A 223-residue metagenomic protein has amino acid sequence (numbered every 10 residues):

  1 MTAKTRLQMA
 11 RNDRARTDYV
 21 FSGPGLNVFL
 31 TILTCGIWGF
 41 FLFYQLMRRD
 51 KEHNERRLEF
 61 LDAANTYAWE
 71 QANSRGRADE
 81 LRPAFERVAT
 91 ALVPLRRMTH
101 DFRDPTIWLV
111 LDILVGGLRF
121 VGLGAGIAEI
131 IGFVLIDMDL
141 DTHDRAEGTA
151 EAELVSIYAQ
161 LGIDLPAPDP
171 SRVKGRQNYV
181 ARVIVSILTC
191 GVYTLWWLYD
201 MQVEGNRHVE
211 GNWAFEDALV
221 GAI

Functional and structural regions predicted by a protein language model:
M1-I32, F41-V115, A128-S186, W196-I223: Membrane-interface extramembranous regions at the lipid-water interface
R119-A125, L188: Gly/Ala-rich hydrophobic membrane-inserting helices
